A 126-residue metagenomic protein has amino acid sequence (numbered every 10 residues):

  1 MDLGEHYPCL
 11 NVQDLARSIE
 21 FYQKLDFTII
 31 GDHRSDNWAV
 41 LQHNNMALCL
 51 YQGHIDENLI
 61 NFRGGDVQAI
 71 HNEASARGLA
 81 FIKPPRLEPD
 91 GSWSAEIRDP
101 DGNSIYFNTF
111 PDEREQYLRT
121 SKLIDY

Functional and structural regions predicted by a protein language model:
M1-A16, N58-I60, F110-Y126: N-terminal beta-strand motif that seeds the catalytic metal site of vicinal oxygen chelate
D2, C9-A47: Core segments of cupin and vicinal oxygen chelate
D2-E5, Q23, H54-E57, K83-P84: A short, structure-level motif marking secondary-structure boundaries and short turns
Q13-L15, N61-S104, T109: Vicinal oxygen chelate
H33-R34, Q52, L118: Conserved catalytic-core motifs of eukaryotic protein kinase domains, centered on the activation segment
R34-N37, D56, E88-W93: Short acidic/glycine-enriched loop/turn segments that link adjacent beta-strands
V40-N45, Q52-G53, I97-P100, F110: Active-site beta-strand termini and strand-to-loop segments that position acidic
A47, I55-D56, V67-A69: Short, charged/polar surface micro-motifs in flexible loops or helix N-caps
